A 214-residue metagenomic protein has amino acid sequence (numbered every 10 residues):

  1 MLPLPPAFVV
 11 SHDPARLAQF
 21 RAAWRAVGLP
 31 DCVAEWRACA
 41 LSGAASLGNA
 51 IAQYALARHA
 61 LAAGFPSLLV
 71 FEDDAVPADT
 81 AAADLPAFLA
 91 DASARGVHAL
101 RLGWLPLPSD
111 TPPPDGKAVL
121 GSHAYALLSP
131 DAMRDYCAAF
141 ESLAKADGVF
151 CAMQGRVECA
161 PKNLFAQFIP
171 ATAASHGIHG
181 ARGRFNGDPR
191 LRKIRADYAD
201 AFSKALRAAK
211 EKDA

Functional and structural regions predicted by a protein language model:
M1-F71, A75-A214: An acidic/histidine-cluster motif and surrounding catalytic segment that typifies divalent-metal-assisted enzyme active
